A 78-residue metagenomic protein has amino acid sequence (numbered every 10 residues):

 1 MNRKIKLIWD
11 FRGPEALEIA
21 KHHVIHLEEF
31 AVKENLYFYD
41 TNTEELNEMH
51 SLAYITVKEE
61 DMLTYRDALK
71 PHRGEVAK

Functional and structural regions predicted by a protein language model:
M1-K78: Long, contiguous binding/interaction regions
